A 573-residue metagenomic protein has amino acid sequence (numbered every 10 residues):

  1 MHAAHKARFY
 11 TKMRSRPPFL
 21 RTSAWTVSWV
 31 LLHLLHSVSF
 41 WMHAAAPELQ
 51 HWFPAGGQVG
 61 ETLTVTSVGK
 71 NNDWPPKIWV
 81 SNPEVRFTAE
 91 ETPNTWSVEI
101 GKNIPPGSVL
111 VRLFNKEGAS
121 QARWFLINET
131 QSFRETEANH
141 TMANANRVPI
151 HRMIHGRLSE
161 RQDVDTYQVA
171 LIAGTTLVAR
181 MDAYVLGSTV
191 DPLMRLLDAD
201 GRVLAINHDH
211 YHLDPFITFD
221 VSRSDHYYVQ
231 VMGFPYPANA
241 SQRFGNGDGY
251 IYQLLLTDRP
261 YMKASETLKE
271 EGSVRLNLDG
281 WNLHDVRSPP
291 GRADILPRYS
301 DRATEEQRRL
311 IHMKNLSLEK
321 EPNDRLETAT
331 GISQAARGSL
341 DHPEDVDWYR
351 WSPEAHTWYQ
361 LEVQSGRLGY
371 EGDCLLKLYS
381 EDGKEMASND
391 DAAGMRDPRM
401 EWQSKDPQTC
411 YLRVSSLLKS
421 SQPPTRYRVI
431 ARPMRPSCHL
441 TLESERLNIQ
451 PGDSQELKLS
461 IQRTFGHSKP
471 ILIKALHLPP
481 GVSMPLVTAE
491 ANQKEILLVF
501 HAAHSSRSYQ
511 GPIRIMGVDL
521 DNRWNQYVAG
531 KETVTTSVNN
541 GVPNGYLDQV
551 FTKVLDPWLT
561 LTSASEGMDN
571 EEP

Functional and structural regions predicted by a protein language model:
M1-S23: N-terminal secretory signal peptides that target proteins for export/translocation
W25-S39: Bacterial N-terminal signal peptides
A45-F87, E91-P93, K102, P106 (+8 more regions): Acidic, Ser/Thr/Pro-rich low-complexity intrinsically disordered segments
T92-E99, P485-A503: Strand-loop-strand motifs at the edges of beta-sheets in extracellular beta-sandwich domains
A119-R123, Y250, T304-Q307, P423-T425 (+2 more regions): Extracellular and select intracellular beta-sandwich modules with Ser/Thr-enriched, small-residue motifs on
R123-I150, T304-S333: Predominantly extracellular/luminal regions of secreted and cell-surface proteins, especially disulfide-bonded
W124-S132, L255-R259, R309-L316, I430-M434 (+2 more regions): Short beta-strand edge segments in extracellular beta-sheet folds
N139-D163, P322-D347, K553-L555, T560-E571: Edge strands and adjacent loops of beta-rich recognition modules
